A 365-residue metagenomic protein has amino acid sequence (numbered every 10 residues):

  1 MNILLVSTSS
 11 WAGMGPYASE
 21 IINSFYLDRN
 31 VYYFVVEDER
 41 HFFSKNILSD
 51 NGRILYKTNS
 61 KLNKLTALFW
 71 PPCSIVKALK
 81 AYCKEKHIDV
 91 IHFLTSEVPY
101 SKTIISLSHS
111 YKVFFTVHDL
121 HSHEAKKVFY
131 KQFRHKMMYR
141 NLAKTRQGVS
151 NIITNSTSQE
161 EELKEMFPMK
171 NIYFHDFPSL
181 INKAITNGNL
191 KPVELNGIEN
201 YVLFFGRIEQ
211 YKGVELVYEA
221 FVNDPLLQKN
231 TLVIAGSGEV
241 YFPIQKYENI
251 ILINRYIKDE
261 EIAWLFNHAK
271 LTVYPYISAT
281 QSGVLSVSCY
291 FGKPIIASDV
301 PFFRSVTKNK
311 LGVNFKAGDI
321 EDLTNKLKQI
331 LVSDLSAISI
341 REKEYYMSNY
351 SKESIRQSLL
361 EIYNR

Functional and structural regions predicted by a protein language model:
L5-V6, W70-P71, L79-Y100, Y111-F114 (+2 more regions): Short N-terminal targeting/anchoring amphipathic segment
S7-A12, N23-W70, E97, Q159-K164 (+1 more regions): N-terminal strand-loop element at the rim of the active site of nucleotide-sugar-dependent glycosyltransferases
K80, Q132-I152: Membrane-proximal helix-turn-helix segments that form the acceptor-binding/catalytic region of lipid-linked
Q147-N187: Donor nucleotide-sugar binding/catalytic pocket of nucleotide-sugar-dependent glycosyltransferases
E194-K212, Y218-F221, L232: Conserved donor-binding/catalytic core segment of Leloir-type glycosyltransferases
Y241-A263: Nucleotide-activated donor-binding/catalytic signature segment of Leloir-type glycosyltransferases, i.e., the conserved
L252, N309-E321, L327-L335: Conserved acidic donor-binding segment of nucleotide-sugar-dependent glycosyltransferases
W264-T280, Y290-K293: Acidic donor-binding loop of glycosyltransferase active sites
